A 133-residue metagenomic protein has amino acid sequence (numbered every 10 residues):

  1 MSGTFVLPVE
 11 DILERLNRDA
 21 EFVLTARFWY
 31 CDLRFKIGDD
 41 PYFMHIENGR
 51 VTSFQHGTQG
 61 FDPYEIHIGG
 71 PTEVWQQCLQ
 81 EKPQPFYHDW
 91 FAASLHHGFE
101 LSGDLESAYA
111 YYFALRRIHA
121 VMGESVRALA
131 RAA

Functional and structural regions predicted by a protein language model:
M1-A133: Feature captures hydrophobic
